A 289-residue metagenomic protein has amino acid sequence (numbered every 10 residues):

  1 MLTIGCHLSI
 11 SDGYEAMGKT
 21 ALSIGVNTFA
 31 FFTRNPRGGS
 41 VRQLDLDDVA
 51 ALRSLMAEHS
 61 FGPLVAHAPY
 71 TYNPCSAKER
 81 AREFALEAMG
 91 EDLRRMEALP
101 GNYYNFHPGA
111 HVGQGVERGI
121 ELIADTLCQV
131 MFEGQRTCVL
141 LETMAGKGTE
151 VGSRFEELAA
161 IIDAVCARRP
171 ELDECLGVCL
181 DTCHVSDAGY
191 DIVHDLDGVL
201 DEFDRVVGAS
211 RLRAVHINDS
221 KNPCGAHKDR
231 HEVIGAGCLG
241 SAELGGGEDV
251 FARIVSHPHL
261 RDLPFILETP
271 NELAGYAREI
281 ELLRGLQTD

Functional and structural regions predicted by a protein language model:
M1-A68, Y72, S76-L93, D289: N-terminal pre-domain/capping segments
H7-S11, R34-P36, P69-T71, G109-H111 (+4 more regions): Active-site beta-loop-alpha junctions enriched in small/polar residues
K19-G25, D45-V65, G90-P100, C128-Q135 (+3 more regions): Acidic (Asp/Glu)-rich catalytic clusters
A21, H67, M96, Y104 (+4 more regions): Conserved, mostly hydrophobic/aromatic
E58, P74-G177: Active-site acidic/histidine proton-transfer and metal-coordination neighborhood in alpha/beta enzyme cores
C128-I234: Acidic/histidine-rich catalytic cores of soluble enzymes
D197-V206, G237-H259: A short, acidic, amphipathic alpha-helical segment used as a generic capping/interface helix at domain edges
L273-D289: C-terminal helical cap(s) of enzyme catalytic domains, especially alpha/beta-barrels
